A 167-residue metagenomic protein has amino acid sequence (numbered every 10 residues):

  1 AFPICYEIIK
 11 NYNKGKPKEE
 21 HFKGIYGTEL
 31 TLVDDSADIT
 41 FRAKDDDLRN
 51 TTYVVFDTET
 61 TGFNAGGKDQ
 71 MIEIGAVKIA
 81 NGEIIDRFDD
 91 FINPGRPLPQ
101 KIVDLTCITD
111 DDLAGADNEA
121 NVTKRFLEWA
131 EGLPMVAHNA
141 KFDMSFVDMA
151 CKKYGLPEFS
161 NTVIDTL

Functional and structural regions predicted by a protein language model:
A1-E59, K78, W129, A140-K141 (+1 more regions): Phosphodiester-processing cores and adjacent nucleic acid-binding clamps
R49-S160: Conserved non-catalytic scaffold segment of RNase H-like nuclease domains
